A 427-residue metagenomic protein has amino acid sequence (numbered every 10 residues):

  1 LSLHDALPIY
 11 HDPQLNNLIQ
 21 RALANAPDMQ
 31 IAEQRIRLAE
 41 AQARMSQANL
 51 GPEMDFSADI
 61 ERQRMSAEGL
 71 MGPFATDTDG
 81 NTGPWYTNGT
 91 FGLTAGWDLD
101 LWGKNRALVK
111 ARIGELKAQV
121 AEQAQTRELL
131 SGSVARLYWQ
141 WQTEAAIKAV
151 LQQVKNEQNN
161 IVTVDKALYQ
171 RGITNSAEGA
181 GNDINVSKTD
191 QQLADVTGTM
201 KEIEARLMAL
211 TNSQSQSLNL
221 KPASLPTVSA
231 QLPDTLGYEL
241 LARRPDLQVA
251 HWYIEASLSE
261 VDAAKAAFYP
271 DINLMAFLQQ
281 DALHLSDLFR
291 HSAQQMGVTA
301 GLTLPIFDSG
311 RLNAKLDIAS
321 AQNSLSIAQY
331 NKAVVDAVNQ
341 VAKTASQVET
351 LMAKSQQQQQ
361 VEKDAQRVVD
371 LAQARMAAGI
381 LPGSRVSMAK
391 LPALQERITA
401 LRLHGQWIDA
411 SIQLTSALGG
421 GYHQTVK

Functional and structural regions predicted by a protein language model:
L1-Q42, P226-E255, P305-I306, V334 (+1 more regions): Bacterial Sec-pathway N-terminal export signals of envelope proteins
H11-Q14, L50-P52, T87-F91, N105 (+3 more regions): Envelope-exposed proteins and targeting segments
Q30, E53-P73, D79-W85, G96-Q125 (+4 more regions): Small/polar (Gly/Ser/Thr/Ala-rich) solvent-exposed segments that form structured loops/beta-strands/short helices used
I31-S46, T126, L130-Q153, N160-A167 (+7 more regions): Amphipathic alpha-helical coiled-coil segments
Q47, T94-D98, D262-K265, T303: Transmembrane beta-barrel domains of outer membrane proteins
G89-A95, L137, L236, M296-L302: Hydrophobic, lipid-facing positions within transmembrane beta-strands of outer-membrane proteins
Q170-G198, T399: Repeat-solenoid scaffold signature
I173-N175, A194-L241, P382, S411-K427: Short, solvent-exposed, mixed-charge loop/turn linkers that connect secondary-structure elements
